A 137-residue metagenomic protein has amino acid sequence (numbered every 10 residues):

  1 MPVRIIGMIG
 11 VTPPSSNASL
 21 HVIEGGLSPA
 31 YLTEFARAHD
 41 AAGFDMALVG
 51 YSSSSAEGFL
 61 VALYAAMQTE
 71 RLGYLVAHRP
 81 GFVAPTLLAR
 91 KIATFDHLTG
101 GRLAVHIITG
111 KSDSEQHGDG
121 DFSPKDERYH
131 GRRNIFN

Functional and structural regions predicted by a protein language model:
M1-R71: N-terminal beta1-alpha1-beta2 module of alpha/beta enzyme domains
P2-G26, P85-N137: Flexible, glycine-rich active-site loops centered on histidine and acidic residues that chelate a metal or position
A47, Y74, L103-V105: Hydrophobic residues within beta-strands of alpha/beta enzymes
S52, H78, T109: Residue-level "edge-of-site" marker
E70-G73, G100: Residue-level detector of structured alpha->beta connecting loops
G73-R79, F95: A short, GP-enriched loop/loop-strand-helix hinge that lies immediately N-terminal to, or at the N-terminal rim
